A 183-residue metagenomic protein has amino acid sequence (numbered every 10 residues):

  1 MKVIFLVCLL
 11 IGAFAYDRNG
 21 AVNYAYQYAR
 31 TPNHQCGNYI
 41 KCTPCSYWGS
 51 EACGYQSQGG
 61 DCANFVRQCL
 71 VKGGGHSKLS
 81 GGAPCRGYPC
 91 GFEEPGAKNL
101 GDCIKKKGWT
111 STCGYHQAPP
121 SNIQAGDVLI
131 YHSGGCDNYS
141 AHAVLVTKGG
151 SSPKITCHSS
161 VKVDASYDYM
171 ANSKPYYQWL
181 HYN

Functional and structural regions predicted by a protein language model:
K2-A13: Cleavable N-terminal signal peptides of Sec/SRP-targeted secreted and luminal proteins
F5, F65, N122-A125: Acidic, Ser/Thr-rich intrinsically disordered and amphipathic helical segments
I11-A13, H132-C136, Y182-N183: Short, flexible beta-strand-to-coil junctions
F14-G91: N-terminal capping segments
Y16-Y24, K148, Y177-N183: Cysteine-nucleophile amide-bond enzymes
C85-H158: ...with weaker cross-activation on analogous glycine-rich loops/strands in unrelated enzymes
S151-N183: Glycine-rich, aromatic-bearing surface loops/beta-hairpins
